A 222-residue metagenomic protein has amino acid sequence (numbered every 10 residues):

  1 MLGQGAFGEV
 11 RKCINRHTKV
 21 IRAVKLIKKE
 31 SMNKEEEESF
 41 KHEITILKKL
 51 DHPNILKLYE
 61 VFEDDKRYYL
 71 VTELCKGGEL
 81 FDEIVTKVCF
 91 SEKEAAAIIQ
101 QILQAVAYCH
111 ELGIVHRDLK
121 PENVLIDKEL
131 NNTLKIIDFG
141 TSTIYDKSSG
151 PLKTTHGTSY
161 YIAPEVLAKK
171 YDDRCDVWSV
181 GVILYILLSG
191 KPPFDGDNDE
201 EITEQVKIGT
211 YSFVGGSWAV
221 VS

Functional and structural regions predicted by a protein language model:
E9: Conserved N-lobe ATP-binding subsite of Hanks-type protein kinase domains, especially the beta3 VAIK lysine
I21, L26-L50: Conserved N-lobe beta3->alphaC-helix segment of eukaryotic protein kinase catalytic domains
V61: Activation-segment/catalytic-loop signature of the eukaryotic protein kinase fold
K66-E79, E83: Conserved short submotifs of the Hanks-type protein kinase catalytic core that shape the nucleotide-binding pocket
I98-I99: Activation segment signature within eukaryotic-like protein kinase domains
Q104-I114: Protein kinase catalytic-loop region centered on the HRD/HxD motif
